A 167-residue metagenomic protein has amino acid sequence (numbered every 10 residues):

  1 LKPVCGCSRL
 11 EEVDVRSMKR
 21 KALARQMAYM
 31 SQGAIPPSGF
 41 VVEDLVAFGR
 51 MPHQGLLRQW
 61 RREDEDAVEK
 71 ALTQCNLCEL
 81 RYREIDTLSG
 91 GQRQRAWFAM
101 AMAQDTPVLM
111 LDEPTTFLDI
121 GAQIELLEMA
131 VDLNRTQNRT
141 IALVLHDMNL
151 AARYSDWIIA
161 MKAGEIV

Functional and structural regions predicted by a protein language model:
G6-D14, L23: Conserved ABC transporter NBD signature motif
A47, R62-L80: Conserved ABC ATPase "signature" region
Q59, E84-L88: Conserved ABC ATPase signature
L109-E113: Catalytic Walker B motif of ABC-type/P-loop ATPase nucleotide-binding domains
I124-Q137: Helical segment within the ABC ATPase nucleotide-binding domain
L145-H146: H-loop/switch region of ABC-family ATPase nucleotide-binding domains
I158-V167: H-loop (His-switch) and adjacent beta-strand-loop-beta switch element of ABC-type ATPase nucleotide-binding domains
